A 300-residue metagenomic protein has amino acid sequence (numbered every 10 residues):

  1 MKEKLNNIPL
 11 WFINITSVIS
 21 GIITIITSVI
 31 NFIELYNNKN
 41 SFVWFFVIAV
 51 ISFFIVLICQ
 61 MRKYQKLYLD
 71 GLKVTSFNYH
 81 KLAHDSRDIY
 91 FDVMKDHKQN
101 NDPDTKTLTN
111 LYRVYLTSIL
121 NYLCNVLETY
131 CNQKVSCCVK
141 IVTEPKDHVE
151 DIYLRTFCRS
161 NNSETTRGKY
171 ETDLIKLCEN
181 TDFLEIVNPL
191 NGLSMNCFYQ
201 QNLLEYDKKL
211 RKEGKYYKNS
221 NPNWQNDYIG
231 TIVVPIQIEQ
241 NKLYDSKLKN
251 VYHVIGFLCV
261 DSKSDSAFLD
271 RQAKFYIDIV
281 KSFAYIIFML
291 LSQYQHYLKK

Functional and structural regions predicted by a protein language model:
M1-L67: Hydrophobic, helix-forming membrane-interacting segments
I55-N161: Intrinsically disordered, low-complexity terminal regulatory regions
K106-V126, L177-L184, K274-F283: Well-ordered, non-membrane alpha-helical segments in soluble/globular domains
Y115-C131, V187-L190, Q240, F283-Q295: Hydrophobic, Leu/Ile/Phe/Ala-enriched alpha-helical segments that form helix-helix packing faces
S136, V233, F257: Short hydrophobic/aromatic beta-strand element in the GNAT-like acyltransferase core that lines or flanks the acyl-donor
V142-G230: Regulatory sensory and allosteric helical modules in signal-transduction proteins and certain transcription factors
I229-K247: A short, aliphatic-rich beta-strand micro-motif
V251-K300: Juxtadomain coupling helices with adjacent low-complexity linkers
